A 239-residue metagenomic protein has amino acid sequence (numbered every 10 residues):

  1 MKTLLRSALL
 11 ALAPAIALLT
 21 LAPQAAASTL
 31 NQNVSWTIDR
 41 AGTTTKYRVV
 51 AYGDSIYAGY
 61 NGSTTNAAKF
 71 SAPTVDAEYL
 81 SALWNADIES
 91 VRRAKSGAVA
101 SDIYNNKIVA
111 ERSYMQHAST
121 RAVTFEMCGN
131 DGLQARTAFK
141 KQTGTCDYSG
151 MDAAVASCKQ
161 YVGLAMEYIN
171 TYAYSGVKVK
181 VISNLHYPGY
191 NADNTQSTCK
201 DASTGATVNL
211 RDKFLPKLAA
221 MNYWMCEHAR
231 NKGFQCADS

Functional and structural regions predicted by a protein language model:
M1-L10: Bacterial N-terminal signal peptides that target proteins for export
I16-Q24: C-terminal segment of classical bacterial N-terminal signal peptides
S28-A94: Serine-esterase "nucleophile elbow" of acetyl-processing enzymes
Q32-T45, I103-V123, L164-S175: Short amphipathic alpha-helices and their capping/turn segments at secondary-structure boundaries
R48-G59, E89-A94, R121-M127, L133 (+2 more regions): Structural recognition of the beta-strand scaffold that forms the well-ordered cores of secreted hydrolase catalytic
Y79-N85, Y161-I182, A220-D238: A structural motif corresponding to the C-terminal end of an alpha-helix and its immediate exit/capping segment
D102-A156, P188-G189: Oxyanion-hole/transition-state-stabilizing segment in secreted/luminal serine hydrolases and related acyltransferases
N191-S239: Substrate-gating cap/lid alpha-helix
